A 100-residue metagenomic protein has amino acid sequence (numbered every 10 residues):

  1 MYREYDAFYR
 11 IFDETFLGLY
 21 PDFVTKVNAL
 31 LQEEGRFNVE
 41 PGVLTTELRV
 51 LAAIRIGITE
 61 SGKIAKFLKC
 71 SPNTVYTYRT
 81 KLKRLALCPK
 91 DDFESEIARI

Functional and structural regions predicted by a protein language model:
M1-E4, F8, L19: Signal-transducing coiled-coil linker helix
R10-I100: Cytosolic nucleotide-binding catalytic cores of signal-transduction proteins
